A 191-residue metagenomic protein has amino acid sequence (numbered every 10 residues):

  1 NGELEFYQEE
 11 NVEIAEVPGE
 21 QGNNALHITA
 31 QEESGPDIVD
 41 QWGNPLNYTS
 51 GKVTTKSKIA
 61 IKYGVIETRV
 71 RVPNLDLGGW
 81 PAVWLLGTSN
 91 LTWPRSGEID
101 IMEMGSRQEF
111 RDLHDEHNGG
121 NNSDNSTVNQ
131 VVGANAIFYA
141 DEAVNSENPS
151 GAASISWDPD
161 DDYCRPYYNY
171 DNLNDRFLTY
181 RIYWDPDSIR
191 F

Functional and structural regions predicted by a protein language model:
N1-R190: GH16 jelly-roll
